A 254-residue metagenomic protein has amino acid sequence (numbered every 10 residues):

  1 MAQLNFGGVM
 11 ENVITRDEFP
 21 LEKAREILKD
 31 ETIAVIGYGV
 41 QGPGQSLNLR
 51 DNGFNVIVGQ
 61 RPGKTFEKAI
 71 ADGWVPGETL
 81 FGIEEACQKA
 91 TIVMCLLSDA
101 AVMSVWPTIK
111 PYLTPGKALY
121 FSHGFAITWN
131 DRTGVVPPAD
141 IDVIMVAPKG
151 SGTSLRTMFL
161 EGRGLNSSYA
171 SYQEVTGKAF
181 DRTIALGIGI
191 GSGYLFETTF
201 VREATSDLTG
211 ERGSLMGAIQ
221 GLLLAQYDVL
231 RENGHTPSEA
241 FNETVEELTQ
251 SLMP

Functional and structural regions predicted by a protein language model:
A2-G77: NAD(P)+-binding Rossmann beta1-loop-alpha1 motif at the extreme N-terminus of oxidoreductases
K29-E31, N52-N55, Q88-I92, T114-K117 (+3 more regions): Short coil/turn connectors at secondary-structure junctions
Y38-P43, P62-G63, A100, L119 (+4 more regions): Gly/Ser/Thr-rich loops at beta-strand to alpha-helix junctions that form or flank small-molecule/cofactor-binding
G53, A101, I109, L113 (+3 more regions): Structural signal for hydrophobic packing residues in well-ordered secondary-structure cores of soluble enzyme domains
R61, I70-T128, V136-S151: Rossmann-like NAD(P)-binding element
F66, A86, V102, P237-F241: Small-residue helix-packing motif on alpha-helices
Y120-R212: Rossmann-fold dinucleotide-binding core
S192, F196-P254: Helical "substrate-binding/catalytic lid" subdomain of Rossmann-like NAD(P)-dependent dehydrogenases/reductases
